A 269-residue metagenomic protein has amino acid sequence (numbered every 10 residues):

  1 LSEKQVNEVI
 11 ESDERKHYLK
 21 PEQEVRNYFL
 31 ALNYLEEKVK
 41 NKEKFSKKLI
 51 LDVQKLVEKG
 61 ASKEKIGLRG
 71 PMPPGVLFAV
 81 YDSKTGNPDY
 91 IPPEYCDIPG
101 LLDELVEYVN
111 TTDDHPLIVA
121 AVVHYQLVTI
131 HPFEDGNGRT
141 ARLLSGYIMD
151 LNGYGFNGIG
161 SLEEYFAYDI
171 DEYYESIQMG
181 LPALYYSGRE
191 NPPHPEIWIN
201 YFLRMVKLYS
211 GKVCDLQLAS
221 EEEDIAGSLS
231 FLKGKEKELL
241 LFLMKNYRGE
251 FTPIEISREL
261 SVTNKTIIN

Functional and structural regions predicted by a protein language model:
L1-N269: FIC/Doc superfamily catalytic core
